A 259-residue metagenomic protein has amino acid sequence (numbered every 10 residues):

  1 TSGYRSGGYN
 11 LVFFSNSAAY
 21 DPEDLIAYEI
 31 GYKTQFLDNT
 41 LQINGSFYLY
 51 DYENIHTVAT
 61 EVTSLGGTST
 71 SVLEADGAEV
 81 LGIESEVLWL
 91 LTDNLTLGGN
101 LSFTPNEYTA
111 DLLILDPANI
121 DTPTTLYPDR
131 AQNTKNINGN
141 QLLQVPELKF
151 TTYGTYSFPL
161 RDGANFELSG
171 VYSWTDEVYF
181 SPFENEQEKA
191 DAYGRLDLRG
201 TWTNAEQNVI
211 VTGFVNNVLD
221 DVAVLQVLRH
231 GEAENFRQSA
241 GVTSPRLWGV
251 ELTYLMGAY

Functional and structural regions predicted by a protein language model:
T1-S2, L11, Y32, I43-L49 (+4 more regions): Transmembrane beta-barrel strands of outer-membrane/channel proteins
R5, P22-L90, T96, N100-S102 (+2 more regions): Membrane-embedded beta-barrel scaffold of Gram-negative outer-membrane proteins
S6-A18, H56-L73, T109-N138, V224-A240: Solvent-exposed loop segments that connect transmembrane elements
P22-D24, A75-E79, N140-K149, A190-R195 (+1 more regions): Short sequence motifs at beta-strands and strand-loop junctions characteristic of Gram-negative outer-membrane
I26-I30, L81-S85, L148-T152, G194-L198 (+1 more regions): Hydrophobic, lipid-facing positions within transmembrane beta-strands of outer-membrane proteins
Y28, L41-G45, L97-G99, F150-T152 (+4 more regions): Transmembrane beta-strands of outer-membrane beta-barrel proteins
L49-D51, L73-P182, T253-A258: Gram-negative outer-membrane beta-barrel transporters
D51, V171-S181, W202-Y259: C-terminal beta-signal and adjacent terminal beta-strands/loops of Gram-negative outer-membrane beta-barrel proteins
